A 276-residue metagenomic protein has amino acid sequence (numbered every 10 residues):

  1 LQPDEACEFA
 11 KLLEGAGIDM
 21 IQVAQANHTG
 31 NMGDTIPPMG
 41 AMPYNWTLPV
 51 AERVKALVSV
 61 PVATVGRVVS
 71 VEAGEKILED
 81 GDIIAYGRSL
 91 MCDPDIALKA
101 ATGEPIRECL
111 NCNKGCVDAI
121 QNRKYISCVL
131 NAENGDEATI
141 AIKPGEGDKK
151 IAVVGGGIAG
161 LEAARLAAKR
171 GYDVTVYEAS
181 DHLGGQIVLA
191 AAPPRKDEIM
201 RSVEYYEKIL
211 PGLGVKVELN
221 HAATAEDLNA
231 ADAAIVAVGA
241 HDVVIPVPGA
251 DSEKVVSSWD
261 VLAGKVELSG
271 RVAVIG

Functional and structural regions predicted by a protein language model:
L1-V154, I158-K169, D173-V174, H182 (+2 more regions): Flavin-dependent oxidoreductase catalytic cores
I21, V153-N220: Beta1-alpha1 glycine-rich phosphate/pyrophosphate-binding loop at the start of Rossmann-like nucleotide-binding domains
V23, Y86, I235-A237, V274: Redox-cofactor binding/interface segments in oxidoreductases and associated redox assembly factors
M32-P37, Q186-A191, V247-G249: Short acidic, glycine/proline-rich loop/turn micro-motifs
G66, V203, L219-A222, S257-W259: Short loop/edge segments at beta-strand edges and connector loops that shape dinucleotide/nucleotide cofactor-binding
A132-P144, I209, L219, V238-G276: Glycine-rich dinucleotide-binding loop and its adjacent helix/turn
Y177, A231-G239: Short hydrophobic core segments
E218-N229, H241: A conserved short coil-to-beta-strand element within the FAD-binding core of flavoproteins
